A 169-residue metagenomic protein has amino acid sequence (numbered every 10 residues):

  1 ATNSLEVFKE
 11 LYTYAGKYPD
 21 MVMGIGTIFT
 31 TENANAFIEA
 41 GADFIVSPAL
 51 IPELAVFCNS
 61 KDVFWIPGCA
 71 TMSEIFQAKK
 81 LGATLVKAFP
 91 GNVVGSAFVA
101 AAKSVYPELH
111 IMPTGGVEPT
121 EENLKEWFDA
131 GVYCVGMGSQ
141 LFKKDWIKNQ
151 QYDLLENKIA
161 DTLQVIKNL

Functional and structural regions predicted by a protein language model:
A1-A40, S60, N149-L169: Conserved N-terminal beta1-alpha1 strand-loop-helix module at the mouth
A1-N3, M21-F29, A42-L50, F64-T71 (+2 more regions): Catalytic beta/alpha-barrel core
N3, P48-L54, A88-G95, G131-Q151: Glycine-rich phosphate-binding active-site loops on the catalytic face of alpha/beta enzymes
V7, T30-A40, S73-L81, E118-V135: Catalytic cores of alpha/beta
L11-Y14, F37, C58, A78 (+2 more regions): Generic structural signal for hydrophobic
Y14-I25, D43, F57-I66, V105-T114: Short beta-strand/loop segments at the ligand-binding rim of alpha/beta enzyme cores
N33, I38-A40, K61, K79-F98 (+1 more regions): Glycine/Thr-rich beta-alpha phosphate-binding loop at enzyme active sites
A100-L169: C-terminal alpha-helical cap/extension of soluble enzyme domains
